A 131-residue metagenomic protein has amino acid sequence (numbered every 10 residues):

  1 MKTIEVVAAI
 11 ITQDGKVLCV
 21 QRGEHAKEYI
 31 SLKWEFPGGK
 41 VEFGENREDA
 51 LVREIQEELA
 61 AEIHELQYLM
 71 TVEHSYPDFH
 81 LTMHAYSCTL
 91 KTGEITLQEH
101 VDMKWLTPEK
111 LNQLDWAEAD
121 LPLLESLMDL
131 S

Functional and structural regions predicted by a protein language model:
M1-L18, K40: Conserved N-terminal beta-strand and adjoining loop/helix that marks the start of the Nudix/MutT-like hydrolase domain
E5-V7, G15, L81-H84, V101: Change "...and in nucleic-acid phosphodiester-cleaving endonucleases..." to "...and in nucleic-acid processing enzymes
K16-E57: Conserved Nudix-box catalytic region and its N-terminal flanking loop in Nudix hydrolases and closely related
L51-I55, Y86, M103: Hydrophobic packing within well-folded, soluble alpha/beta domains
E58-E65: Short secondary-structure junctions
E62, V72-E94: Active-site-adjacent beta-strand/loop module that shapes the phosphate/pyrophosphate-binding cleft
S87, T96-L127: NUDIX/MutT-family hydrolases
